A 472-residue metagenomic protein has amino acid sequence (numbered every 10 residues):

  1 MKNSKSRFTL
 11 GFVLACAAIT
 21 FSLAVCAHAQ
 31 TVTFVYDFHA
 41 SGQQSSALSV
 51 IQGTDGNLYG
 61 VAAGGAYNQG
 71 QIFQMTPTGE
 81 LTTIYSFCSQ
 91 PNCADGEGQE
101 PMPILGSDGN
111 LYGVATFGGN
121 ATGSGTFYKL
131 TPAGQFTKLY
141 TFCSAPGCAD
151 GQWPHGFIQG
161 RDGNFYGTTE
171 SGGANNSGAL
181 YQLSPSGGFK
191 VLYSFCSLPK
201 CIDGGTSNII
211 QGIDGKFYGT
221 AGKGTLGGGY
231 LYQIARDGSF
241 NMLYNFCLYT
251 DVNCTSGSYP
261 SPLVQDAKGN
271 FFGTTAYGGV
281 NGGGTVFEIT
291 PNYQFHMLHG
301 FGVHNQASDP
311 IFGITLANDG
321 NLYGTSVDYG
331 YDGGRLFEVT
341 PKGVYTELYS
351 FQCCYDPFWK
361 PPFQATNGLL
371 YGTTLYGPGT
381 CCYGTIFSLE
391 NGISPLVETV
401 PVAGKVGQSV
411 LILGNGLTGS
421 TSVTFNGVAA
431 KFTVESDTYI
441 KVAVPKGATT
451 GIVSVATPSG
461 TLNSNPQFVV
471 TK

Functional and structural regions predicted by a protein language model:
K2-K472: Extracellular beta-propeller repeat domains
